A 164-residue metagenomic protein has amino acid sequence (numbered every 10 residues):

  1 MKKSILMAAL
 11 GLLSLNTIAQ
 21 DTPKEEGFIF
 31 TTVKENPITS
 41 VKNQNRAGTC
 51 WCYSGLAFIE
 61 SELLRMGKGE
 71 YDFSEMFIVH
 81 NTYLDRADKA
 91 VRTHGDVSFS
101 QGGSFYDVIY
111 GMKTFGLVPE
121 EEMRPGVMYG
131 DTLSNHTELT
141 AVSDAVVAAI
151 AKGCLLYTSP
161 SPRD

Functional and structural regions predicted by a protein language model:
M1-D21: Bacterial Sec-dependent N-terminal signal peptides
D21-V33: N-terminal regions that are enriched for targeting/export leaders and immediately downstream pro/stem segments
K42-D85, A90-E120, G126-V127, D131-L133: Active-site-adjacent structural elements in enzyme catalytic domains
P119-A151: Surface-exposed loop and adjacent secondary-structure segments within mature catalytic domains
C154: C-terminal edge-of-domain segments
Y157-D164: Conserved small/polar residues in nucleotide/adenosyl-binding loops
